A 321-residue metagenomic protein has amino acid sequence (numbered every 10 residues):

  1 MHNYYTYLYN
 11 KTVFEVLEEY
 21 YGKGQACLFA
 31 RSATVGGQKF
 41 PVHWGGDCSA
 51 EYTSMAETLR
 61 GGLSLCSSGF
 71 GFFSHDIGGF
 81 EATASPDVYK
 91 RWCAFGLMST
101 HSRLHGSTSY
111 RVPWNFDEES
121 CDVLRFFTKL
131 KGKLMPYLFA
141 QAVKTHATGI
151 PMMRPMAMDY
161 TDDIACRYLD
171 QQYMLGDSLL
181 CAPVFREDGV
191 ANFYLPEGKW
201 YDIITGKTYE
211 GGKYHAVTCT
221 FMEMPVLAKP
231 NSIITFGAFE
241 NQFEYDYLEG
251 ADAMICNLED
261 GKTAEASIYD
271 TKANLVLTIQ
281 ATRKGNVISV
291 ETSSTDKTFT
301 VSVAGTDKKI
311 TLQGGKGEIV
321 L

Functional and structural regions predicted by a protein language model:
M1-M222: Catalytic-domain carbohydrate-binding cleft regions of carbohydrate-active enzymes
L180, A191, N286-I288, G317: Hydrophobic residues embedded in beta-strands of well-ordered beta-sheets
Y194-T205, S302-K316: Solvent-exposed beta-hairpin/edge-strand motifs
Y209-H215, T311-E318: Short, solvent-exposed S/T- and G/P-enriched segments that are highly enriched in secreted/extracellular and lumenal
V217-S232, V320-L321: Short, surface-exposed secondary-structure junctions/capping segments
V226-K309: Accessory, solvent-exposed terminal regions and/or long lumenal/extracellular loops of proteins
E291, E318-L321: Surface-exposed interaction regions enriched in Ser/Thr/Asp/Glu that occur as long low-complexity tracts or repetitive
